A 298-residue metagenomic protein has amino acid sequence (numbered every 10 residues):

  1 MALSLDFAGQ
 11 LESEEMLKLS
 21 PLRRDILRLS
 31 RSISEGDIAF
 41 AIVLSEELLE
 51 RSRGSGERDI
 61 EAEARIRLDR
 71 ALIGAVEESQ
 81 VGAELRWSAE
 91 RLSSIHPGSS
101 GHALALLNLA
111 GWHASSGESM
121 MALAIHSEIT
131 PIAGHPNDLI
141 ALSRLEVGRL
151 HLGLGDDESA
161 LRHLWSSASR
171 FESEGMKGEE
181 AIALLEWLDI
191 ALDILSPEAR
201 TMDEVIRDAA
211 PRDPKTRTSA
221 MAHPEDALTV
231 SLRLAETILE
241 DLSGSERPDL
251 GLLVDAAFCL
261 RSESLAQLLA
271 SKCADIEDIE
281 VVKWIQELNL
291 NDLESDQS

Functional and structural regions predicted by a protein language model:
M1-A8, I33-E47, G74-E90, S115-E128 (+3 more regions): Helix-turn-helix repeat elements of alpha-solenoid scaffolds
G9-R24, H96: TPR-adjacent "capping" and linker segments in tetratricopeptide-repeat scaffold/adaptor proteins
S20, R58-A62, G101, L139 (+5 more regions): Structural signature of alpha-solenoid helical repeat junctions
R23, E63-R65, L104, L142-R144 (+3 more regions): Residue register of alpha-helical TPR repeats
R28, E63, L68-R70, H102 (+4 more regions): Structural register within alpha-helical repeat arrays
S32, S52, L72-G74, H113 (+5 more regions): Residue at a conserved register position within TPR or TPR-like alpha-solenoid repeats
E46-R53, R86-S94, S127-G134, W165-M176 (+3 more regions): Amphipathic alpha-helical segments of tetratricopeptide repeats
